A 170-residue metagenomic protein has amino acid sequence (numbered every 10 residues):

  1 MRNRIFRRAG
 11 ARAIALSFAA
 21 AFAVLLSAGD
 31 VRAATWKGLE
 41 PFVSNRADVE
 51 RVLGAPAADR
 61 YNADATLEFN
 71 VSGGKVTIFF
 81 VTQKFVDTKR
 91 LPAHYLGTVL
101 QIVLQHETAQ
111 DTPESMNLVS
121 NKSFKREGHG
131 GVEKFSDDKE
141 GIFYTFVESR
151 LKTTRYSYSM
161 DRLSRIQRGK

Functional and structural regions predicted by a protein language model:
M1-A11: N-terminal secretory signal peptides that target proteins for export/translocation
A13-S27: Bacterial N-terminal signal peptides
A19-A20, V31, V49: Cleavable N-terminal signal peptides
S27-A33: Sec/Tat signal peptide C-region and signal peptidase I cleavage site
A34-G38: Short, recurring structural edge motifs at helix starts
L39-V43: Short, contiguous acidic and Ser/Thr-rich linear segments
S44-K170: A cross-family detector of function-defining hotspots
